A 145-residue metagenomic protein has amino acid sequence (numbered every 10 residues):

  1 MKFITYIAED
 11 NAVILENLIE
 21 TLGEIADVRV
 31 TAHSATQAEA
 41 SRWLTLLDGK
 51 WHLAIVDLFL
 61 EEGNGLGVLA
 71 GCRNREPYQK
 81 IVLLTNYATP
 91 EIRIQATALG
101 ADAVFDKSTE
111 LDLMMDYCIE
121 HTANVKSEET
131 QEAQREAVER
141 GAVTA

Functional and structural regions predicted by a protein language model:
E9: Conserved acidic carboxylate
A12-H33: Two-component/phosphorelay signaling modules centered on CheY-like receiver
H33-L53: Acidic, metal-coordinating helix/loop segments flanking the phosphotransfer/catalytic sites of two-component signaling
T36, N64-G67: Acidic catalytic/metal-coordinating carboxylates
L58-F59: The short loop immediately C-terminal to the conserved phospho-acceptor aspartate in CheY-like receiver
L66-P77: Short amphipathic alpha-helix used as the core "switch/output" element in two-component signaling
G67, A88-F105, T109: Alpha4 helix (beta4-alpha4-beta5 surface) of REC/receiver domains from two-component response regulators
